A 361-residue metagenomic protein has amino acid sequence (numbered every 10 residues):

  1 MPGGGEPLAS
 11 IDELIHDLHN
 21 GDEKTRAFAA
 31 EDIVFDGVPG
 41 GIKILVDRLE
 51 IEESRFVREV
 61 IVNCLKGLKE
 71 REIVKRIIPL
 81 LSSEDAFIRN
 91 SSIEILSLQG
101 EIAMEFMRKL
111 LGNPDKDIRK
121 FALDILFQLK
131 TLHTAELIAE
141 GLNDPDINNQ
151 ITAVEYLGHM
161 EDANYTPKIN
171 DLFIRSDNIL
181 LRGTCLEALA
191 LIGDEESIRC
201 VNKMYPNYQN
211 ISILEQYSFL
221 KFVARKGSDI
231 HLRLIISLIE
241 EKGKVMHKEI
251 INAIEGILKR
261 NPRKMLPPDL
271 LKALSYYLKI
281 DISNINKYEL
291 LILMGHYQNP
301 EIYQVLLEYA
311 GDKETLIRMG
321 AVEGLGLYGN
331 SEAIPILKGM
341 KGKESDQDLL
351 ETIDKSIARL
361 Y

Functional and structural regions predicted by a protein language model:
M1-L8, T25-V38, D47, F56-E70 (+17 more regions): Structural detector for internal amphipathic alpha-helices that build alpha-solenoid repeat scaffolds
P2-L8, I15-N20, L278: TPR-adjacent "capping" and linker segments in tetratricopeptide-repeat scaffold/adaptor proteins
S10, F87, D117, L270-L271: HEAT/HEAT-like alpha-solenoid repeats
I11, P39-I42, V74, M104 (+7 more regions): Core helices of alpha-solenoid repeat scaffolds
I11-H19, I77-I78, L306-E308: General secondary-structure propensity
G21-D22, E53-S54, E84-D85, P114-D115 (+7 more regions): Short inter-helical turns and helix N-cap capping residues of alpha-solenoid HEAT/ARM repeat scaffolds
K338-S345: TPR/TPR-like (Sel1-like) alpha-helical repeat modules
